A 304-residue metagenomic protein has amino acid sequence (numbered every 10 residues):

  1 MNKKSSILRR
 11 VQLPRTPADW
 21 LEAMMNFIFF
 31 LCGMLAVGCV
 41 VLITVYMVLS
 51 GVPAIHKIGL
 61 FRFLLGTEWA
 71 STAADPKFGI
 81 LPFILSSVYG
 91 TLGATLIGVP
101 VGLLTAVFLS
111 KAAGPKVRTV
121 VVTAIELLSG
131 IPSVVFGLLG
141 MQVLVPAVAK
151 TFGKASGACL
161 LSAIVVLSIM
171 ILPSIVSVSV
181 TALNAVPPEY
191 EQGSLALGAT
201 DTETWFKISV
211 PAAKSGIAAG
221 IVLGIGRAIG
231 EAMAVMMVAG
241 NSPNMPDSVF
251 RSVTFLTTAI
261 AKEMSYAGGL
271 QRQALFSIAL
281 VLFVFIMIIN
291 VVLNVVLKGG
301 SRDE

Functional and structural regions predicted by a protein language model:
M1-C32, L293-E304: Transmembrane alpha-helical segments of polytopic membrane transport and secretion proteins
E22, V101, G114-T119, P187-P188 (+1 more regions): Amphipathic cytosolic juxtamembrane alpha-helices at the membrane-cytosol interface of multi-pass membrane transporters
I80-F108: Transmembrane alpha-helix signature in integral membrane proteins
V101-G140, E304: Cytoplasmic-entry segments and transmembrane alpha-helices of multi-pass inner-membrane transporters
E126-I171: Generic hydrophobic transmembrane alpha-helix motif, especially the helices
V178-S179, D201-M237: Transmembrane alpha-helices
V180-N184, P188, L195, K262-E304: C-terminal transmembrane helix and the adjacent membrane-cytosol boundary/short C-terminal tail of inner/organellar
V235-F283: Interhelical loop and adjacent transmembrane-helix boundary motif in polytopic membrane transport permeases
